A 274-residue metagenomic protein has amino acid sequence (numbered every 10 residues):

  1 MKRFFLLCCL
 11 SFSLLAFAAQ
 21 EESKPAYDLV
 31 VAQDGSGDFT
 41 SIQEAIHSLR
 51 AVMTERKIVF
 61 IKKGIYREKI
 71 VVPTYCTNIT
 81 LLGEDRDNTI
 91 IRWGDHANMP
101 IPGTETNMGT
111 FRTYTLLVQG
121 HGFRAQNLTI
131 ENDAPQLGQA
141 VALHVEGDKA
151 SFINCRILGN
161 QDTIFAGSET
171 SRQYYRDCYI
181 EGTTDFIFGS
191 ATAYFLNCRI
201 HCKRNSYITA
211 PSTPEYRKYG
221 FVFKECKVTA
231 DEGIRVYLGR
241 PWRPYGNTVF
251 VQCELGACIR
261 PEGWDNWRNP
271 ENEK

Functional and structural regions predicted by a protein language model:
M1-F4: Positively charged n-region of N-terminal signal peptides that target proteins for export
L6-L7, I61: General helical structural elements
C9-A18: Hydrophobic h-region of N-terminal signal peptides that target proteins for export in Gram-negative bacteria
E21-K274: Sequence-level preference for short, compositionally simple segments enriched in small aliphatic or small polar residues
